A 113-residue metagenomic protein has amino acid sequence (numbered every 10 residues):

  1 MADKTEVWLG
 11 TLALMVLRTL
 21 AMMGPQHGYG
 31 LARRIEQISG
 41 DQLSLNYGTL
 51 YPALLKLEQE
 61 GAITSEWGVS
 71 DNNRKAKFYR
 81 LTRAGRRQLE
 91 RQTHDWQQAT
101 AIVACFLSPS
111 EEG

Functional and structural regions predicted by a protein language model:
M1-G10, Q92: Intrinsically disordered, low-complexity serine/threonine- and proline-rich regulatory segments
E6-T49: N-terminal helix-turn-helix DNA-binding core of bacterial DNA-binding proteins
T11, M15, A76, R80 (+1 more regions): Amphipathic alpha-helical recognition patches that constitute DNA-binding helices
R18, R33, L55, E90 (+1 more regions): A cross-family signal for key residues in well-ordered alpha-helices that form functional helical elements
L50-L57: Basic amphipathic alpha-helical segments that dock to polyanions
E58-R74, R80: Beta-hairpin "wing" of winged helix-turn-helix
L81-G85: Accessory beta->alpha helical hairpin/"wing" motif in late/C-terminal subdomains of nucleic-acid enzymes
R86-G113: Amphipathic alpha-helical dimerization/coiled-coil segments that flank or bridge DNA-binding/regulatory modules
